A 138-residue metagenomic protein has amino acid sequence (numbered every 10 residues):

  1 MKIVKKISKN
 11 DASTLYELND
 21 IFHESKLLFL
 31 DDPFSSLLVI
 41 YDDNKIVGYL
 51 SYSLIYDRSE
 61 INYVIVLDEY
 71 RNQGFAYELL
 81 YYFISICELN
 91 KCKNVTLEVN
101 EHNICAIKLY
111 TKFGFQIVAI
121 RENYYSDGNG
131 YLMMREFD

Functional and structural regions predicted by a protein language model:
K2-E69, Y77-Y82, I86, E136-D138: Acetyl-CoA-dependent GNAT
L27-F29, I120-N123: Short, solvent-exposed loop/turn elements at beta->coil junctions and helix N-caps that rim active or binding pockets
N62, E88, C105, D127-G128: Short secondary-structure boundary/hinge segments and terminal tails
L67-Y81, N90, N94, N100-K108 (+1 more regions): Conserved glycine-rich acetyl-CoA-binding loop
K93, N100-I104, N123-D138: C-terminal "cap" of GNAT-fold acetyltransferases
F113-A119: A secondary-structure capping/hinge motif
